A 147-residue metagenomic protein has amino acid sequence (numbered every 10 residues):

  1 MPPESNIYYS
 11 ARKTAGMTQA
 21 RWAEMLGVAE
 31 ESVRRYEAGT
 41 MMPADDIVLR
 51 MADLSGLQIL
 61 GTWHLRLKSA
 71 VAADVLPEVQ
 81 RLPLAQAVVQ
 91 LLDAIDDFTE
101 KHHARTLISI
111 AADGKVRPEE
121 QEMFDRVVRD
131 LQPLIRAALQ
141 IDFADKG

Functional and structural regions predicted by a protein language model:
M1-T14: A short, Lys/Arg-rich alpha-helix, primarily the initiator
N6, G16-M17, P43-D46: Residue-level signal for the short linker/turn that defines the boundary of a DNA-recognition helix
K13-R35: Short alpha-helical DNA-recognition segment
D46-T62: DNA major-groove recognition helix of helix-turn-helix/homeodomain DNA-binding modules
T62-D93: Short, charged recognition helix plus adjacent turn of helix-turn-helix-like nucleic-acid-binding domains
V79-P83, K101-M123: Acidic, glycine-anchored loop motifs typical of Ca2+
V89-D96, D125-L139: Generic structural signal for well-ordered, non-transmembrane alpha-helical segments in soluble/cytosolic regions
